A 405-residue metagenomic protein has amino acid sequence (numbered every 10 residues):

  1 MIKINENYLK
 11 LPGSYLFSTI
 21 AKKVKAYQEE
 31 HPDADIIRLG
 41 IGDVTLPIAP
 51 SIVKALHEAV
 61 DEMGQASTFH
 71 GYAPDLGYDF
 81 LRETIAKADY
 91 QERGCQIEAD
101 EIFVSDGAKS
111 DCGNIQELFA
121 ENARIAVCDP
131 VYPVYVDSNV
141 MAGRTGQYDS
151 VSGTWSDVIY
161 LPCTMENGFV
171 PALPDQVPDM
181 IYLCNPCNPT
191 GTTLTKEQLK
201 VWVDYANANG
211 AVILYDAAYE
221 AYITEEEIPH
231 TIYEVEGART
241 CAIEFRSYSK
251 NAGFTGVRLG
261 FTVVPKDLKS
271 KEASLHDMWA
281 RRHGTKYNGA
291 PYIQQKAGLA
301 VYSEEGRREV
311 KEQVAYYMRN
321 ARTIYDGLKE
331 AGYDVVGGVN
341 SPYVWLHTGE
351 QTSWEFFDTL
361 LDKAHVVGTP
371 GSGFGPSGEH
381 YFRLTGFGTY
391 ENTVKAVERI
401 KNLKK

Functional and structural regions predicted by a protein language model:
I2-D106, V301-E305: N-terminal small-domain helix-loop-helix segment of the aminotransferase-like
H31, A142, A208-N209, A331 (+1 more regions): Helix C-cap/helix->beta junction micro-motif
P47, Y317-M318, A331-A364: Conserved PLP-binding catalytic core of the aspartate aminotransferase-like
A66-A206, E220-V235: Conserved core of the PLP fold type I
K87, T359-G368, G373-K405: PLP-dependent enzyme catalytic core of the Aspartate aminotransferase-like
A123, A208-A211, R239-T240: A short helix->loop->beta-strand "cap" motif at the edges of active sites that frequently abuts
E234-A315, R322-D326: Conserved core segment of the aminotransferase class I/II
Q295, L299, V314-Y325, V335-H347 (+1 more regions): Conserved glycine-rich beta-strand-loop-beta hairpin in the small C-terminal domain of fold type I
